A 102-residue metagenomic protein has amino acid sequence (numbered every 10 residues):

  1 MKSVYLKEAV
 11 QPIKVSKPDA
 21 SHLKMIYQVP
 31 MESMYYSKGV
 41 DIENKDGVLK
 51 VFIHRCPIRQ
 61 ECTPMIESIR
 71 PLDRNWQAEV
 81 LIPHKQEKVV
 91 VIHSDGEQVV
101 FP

Functional and structural regions predicted by a protein language model:
M1-Q28: Transition segment at domain starts
L6, Q28, G96-P102: A charged, solvent-exposed segment within the mature domains of Sec-exported extracytoplasmic proteins
E8-P12, S37, N75-Q77: Short structured motifs
K14-A20, I42-K50, L81-K88: A short, structured loop/turn motif at beta-sheet edges
M25-Y27, G47-R55: Short, aliphatic-rich beta-strand segments
M31-Y36: A short beta-turn/strand-edge loop motif at beta-sheet boundaries
I53-I82: An anionic, turn-rich surface loop/hairpin at beta-sheet edges that serves as a generic interaction/coordination patch
E79-F101: Short, exposed beta-strand-loop hairpins at the edges of beta-sheets in extracellular/periplasmic proteins
